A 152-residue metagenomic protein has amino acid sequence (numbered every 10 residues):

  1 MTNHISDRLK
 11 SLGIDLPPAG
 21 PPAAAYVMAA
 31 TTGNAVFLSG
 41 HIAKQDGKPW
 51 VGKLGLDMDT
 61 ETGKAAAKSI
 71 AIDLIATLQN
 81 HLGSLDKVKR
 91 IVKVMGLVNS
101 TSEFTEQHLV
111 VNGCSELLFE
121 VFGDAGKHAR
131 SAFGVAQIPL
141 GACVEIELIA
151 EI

Functional and structural regions predicted by a protein language model:
M1-I152: Short, polar/acidic, helix-capping and beta-turn segments at strand->helix junctions that line the mouths
